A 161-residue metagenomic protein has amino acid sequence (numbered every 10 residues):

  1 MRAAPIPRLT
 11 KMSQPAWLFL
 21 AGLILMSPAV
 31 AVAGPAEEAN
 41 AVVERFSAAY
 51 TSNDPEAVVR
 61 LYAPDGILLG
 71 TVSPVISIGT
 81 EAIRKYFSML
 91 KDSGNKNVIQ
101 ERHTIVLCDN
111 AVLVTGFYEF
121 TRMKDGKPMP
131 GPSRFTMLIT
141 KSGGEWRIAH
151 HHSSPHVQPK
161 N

Functional and structural regions predicted by a protein language model:
R2-F19: Bacterial N-terminal signal peptides that target proteins for export
L20-P64, K160-N161: Short, low-complexity N-terminal intrinsically disordered segments enriched in polar/charged residues
A36-V42, P55-N110, M129-P130: A solvent-exposed, acidic/Ser-Thr-rich amphipathic alpha-helical stretch
D65, S73-I76, E119-T121, S154-V157: Solvent-exposed loop/turn segments at secondary-structure junctions within structured extracellular/periplasmic domains
F87, Q100-I105, Y118-F120, R134-T140: Hydrophobic/aromatic beta-strand elements that line small-molecule binding cavities or substrate pockets in beta-rich
N110-F120: A short hydrophobic beta-strand element
P132-P159: Short beta-strand edge/turn micro-motifs at domain boundaries
